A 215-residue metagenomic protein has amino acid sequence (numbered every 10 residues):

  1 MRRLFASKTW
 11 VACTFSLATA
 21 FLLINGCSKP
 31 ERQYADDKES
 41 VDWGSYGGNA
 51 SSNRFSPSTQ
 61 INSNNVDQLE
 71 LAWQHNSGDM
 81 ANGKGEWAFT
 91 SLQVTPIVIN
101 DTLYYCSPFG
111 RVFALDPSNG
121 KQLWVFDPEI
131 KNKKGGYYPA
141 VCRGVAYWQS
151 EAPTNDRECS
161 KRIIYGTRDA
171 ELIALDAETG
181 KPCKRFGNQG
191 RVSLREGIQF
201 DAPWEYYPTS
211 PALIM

Functional and structural regions predicted by a protein language model:
R2-T14: Bacterial N-terminal signal peptides that target proteins for export
L23-G26: C-terminal motif of bacterial Sec signal peptides marking the signal peptidase cleavage site
P30-W87, K121-G135, K181-D201: Aromatic (tryptophan-biased) beta-strands that constitute blades/sheets of beta-rich domains
S40-G47, A88-F109, Y137-E171, W204-M215: Repeat-blade elements of multi-bladed beta-propeller folds
P117-S118, P128-E129, Y147-W148: Structural core of flavin- and non-heme-iron oxidoreductases, emphasizing the beta-strand/alpha-helix scaffold
